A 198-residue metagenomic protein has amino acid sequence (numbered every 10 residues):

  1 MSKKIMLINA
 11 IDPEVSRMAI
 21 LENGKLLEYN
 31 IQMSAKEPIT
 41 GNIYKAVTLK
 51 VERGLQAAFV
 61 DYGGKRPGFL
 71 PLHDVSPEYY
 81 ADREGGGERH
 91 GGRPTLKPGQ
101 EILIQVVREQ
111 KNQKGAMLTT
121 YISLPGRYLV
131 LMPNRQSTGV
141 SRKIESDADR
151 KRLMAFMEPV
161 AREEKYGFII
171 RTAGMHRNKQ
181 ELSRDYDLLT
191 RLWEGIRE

Functional and structural regions predicted by a protein language model:
M1-E198: Single-stranded RNA-binding surfaces
